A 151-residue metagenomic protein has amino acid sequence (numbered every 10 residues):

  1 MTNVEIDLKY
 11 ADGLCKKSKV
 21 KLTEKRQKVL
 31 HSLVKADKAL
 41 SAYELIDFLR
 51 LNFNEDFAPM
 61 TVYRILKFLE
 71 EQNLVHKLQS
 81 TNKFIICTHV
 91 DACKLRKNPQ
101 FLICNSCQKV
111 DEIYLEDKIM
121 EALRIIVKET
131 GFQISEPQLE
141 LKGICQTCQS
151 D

Functional and structural regions predicted by a protein language model:
T2-L30: Short alpha-helical segments that sit at the start of domains
L14, H31-A36, F48: Short amphipathic alpha-helical elements of helix-turn-helix/winged-helix folds
L22, A36-S41: Short capping segments at the starts of secondary-structure elements
S41-E55: DNA-recognition alpha helix
V62-Q72: Basic amphipathic alpha-helical segments that dock to polyanions
Q72, H76-D151: Non-DNA-binding regulatory cores of transcription-related proteins, predominantly C-terminal effector-binding
